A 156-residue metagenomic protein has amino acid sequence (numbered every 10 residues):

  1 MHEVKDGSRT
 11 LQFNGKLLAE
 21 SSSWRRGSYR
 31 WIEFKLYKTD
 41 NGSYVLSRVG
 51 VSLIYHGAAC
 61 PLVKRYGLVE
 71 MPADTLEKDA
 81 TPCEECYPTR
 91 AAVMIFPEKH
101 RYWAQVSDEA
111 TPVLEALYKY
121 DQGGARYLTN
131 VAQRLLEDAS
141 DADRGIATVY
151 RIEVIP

Functional and structural regions predicted by a protein language model:
M1-R25: Negatively charged, low-complexity tracts enriched in Asp/Glu with abundant Ser/Thr
K16-Y44: Amphipathic, interaction-prone secondary-structure segments
G27-S28, L53-G57: A short local loop/turn or secondary-structure capping micro-motif enriched for an aromatic residue
N41-S43, V49-S52: Predominantly late transmembrane helices and immediately cytosolic-facing juxtamembrane segments
H56, C60, C83: Short cysteine-rich clusters marking metal-coordination/redox-active sites
R65-E70, R101-Q105: A short, exposed loop/beta-hairpin motif centered on an aromatic-Gly-Thr core
L76-P156: Low-complexity intrinsically disordered segments
